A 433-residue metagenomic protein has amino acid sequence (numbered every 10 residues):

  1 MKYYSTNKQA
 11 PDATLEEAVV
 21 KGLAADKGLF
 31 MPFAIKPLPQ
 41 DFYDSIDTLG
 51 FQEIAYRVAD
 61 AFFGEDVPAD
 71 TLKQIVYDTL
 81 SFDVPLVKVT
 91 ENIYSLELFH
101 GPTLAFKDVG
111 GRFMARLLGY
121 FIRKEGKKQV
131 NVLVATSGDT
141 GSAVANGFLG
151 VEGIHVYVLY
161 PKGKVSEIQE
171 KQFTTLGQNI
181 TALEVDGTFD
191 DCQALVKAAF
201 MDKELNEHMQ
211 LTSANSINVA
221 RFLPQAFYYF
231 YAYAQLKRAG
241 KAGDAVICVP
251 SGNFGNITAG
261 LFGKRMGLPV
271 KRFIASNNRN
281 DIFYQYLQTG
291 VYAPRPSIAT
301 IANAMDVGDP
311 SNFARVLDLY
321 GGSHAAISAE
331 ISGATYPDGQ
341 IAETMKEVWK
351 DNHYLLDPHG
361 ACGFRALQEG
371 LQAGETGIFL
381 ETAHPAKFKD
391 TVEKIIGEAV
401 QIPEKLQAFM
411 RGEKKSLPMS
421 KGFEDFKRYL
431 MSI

Functional and structural regions predicted by a protein language model:
M1-I433: PLP-dependent amino-acid enzyme catalytic core
